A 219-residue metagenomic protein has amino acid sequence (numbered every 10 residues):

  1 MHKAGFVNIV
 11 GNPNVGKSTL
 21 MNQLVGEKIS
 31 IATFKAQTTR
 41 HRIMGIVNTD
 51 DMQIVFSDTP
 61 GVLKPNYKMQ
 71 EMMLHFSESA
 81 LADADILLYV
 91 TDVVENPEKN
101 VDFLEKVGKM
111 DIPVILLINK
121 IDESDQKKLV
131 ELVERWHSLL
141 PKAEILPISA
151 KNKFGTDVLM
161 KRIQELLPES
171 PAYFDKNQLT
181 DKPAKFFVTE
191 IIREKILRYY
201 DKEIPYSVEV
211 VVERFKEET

Functional and structural regions predicted by a protein language model:
M1-H75, S79-L81: Conserved G1/Walker A P-loop phosphate-binding module
N8, N22, H41, G45 (+8 more regions): Solvent-exposed alpha-helical segments within well-ordered globular domains of core cellular machineries
G11-N12, D58, I118, V212-K216: Flexible glycine-/small-residue-rich
E27, I46-D50, P65, A84-L87 (+5 more regions): Conserved, well-folded catalytic cores of nucleic-acid-processing and energy-transducing macromolecular machines
A36-T38, P60-L63, V93-P97, I121-S124 (+2 more regions): Conserved nucleotide-binding/hydrolysis micro-motifs of P-loop NTPases
N48-D51, M72-I145: Conserved C-terminal guanine-recognition region of P-loop GTPase G domains, centered on the G4
P113, D122-A184: Canonical P-loop GTPase G-domain recognition
A184-T219: P-loop NTP-binding site
